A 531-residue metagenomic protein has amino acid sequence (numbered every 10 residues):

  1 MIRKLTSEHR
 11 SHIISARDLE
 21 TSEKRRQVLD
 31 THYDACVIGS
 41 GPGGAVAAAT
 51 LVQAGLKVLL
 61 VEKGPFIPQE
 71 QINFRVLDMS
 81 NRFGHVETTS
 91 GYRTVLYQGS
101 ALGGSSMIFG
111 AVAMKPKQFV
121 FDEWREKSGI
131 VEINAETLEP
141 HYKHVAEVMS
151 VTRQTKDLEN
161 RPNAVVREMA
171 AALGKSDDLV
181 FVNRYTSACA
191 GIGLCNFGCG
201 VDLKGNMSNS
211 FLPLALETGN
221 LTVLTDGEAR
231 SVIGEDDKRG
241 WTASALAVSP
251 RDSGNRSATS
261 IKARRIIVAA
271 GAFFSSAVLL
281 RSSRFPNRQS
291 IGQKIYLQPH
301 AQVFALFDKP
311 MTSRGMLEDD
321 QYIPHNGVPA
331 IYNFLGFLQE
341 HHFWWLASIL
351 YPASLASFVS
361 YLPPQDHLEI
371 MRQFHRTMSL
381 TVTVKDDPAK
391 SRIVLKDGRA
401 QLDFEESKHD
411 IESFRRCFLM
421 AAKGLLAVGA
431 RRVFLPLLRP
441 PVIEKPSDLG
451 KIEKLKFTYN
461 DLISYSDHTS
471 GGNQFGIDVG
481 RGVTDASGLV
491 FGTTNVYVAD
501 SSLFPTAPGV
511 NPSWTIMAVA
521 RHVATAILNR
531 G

Functional and structural regions predicted by a protein language model:
M1-A35, Q53-A54, N529-G531: Extreme N-terminal leader/targeting segments of oxidoreductases
I2-S11, V131-A229, E235, R432-L462: Conserved redox-cofactor binding core of oxidoreductases
T6-R10, H32, C195, R230-I233 (+2 more regions): A glycine-rich dinucleotide-binding beta-alpha-beta segment and adjacent secondary-structure elements that constitute
A35-I38, V61, A229, S260-F273 (+2 more regions): Short hydrophobic core segments
A35-L60: N-terminal Rossmann-like FAD-binding beta1-loop-alpha1 element of flavoenzymes
Q71-I72, D78-Q154, T383-K385, A389-R392: Redox-cofactor-proximal catalytic regions of oxidoreductases
E217, T222, D237, S249 (+3 more regions): Mid-to-C-terminal "cap/lid" subdomains and adjacent gly/pro-rich loops that border and regulate access to redox
A356-P436: C-terminal catalytic lobe of FAD-dependent flavoproteins
